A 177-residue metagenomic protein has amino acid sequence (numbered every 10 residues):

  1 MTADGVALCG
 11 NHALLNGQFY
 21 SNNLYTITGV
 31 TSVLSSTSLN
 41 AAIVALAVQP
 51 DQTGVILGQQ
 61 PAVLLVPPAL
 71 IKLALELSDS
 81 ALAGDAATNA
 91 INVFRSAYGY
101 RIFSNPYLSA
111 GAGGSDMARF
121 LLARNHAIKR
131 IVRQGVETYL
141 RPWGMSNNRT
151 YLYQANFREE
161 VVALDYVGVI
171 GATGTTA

Functional and structural regions predicted by a protein language model:
M1, A45-V48, Q52: Conserved helix-loop functional segments at active or binding sites
M1-Q18: Glycine-rich, mobile lid/loop segments that gate access to catalytic sites or pores
N16-V48, A62-V63, A69-A177: Sequence/fold signature of self-assembling virion shell proteins
P50-Q52, I56-P61: Short gly/pro-enriched beta-turn/loop segments at secondary-structure junctions
